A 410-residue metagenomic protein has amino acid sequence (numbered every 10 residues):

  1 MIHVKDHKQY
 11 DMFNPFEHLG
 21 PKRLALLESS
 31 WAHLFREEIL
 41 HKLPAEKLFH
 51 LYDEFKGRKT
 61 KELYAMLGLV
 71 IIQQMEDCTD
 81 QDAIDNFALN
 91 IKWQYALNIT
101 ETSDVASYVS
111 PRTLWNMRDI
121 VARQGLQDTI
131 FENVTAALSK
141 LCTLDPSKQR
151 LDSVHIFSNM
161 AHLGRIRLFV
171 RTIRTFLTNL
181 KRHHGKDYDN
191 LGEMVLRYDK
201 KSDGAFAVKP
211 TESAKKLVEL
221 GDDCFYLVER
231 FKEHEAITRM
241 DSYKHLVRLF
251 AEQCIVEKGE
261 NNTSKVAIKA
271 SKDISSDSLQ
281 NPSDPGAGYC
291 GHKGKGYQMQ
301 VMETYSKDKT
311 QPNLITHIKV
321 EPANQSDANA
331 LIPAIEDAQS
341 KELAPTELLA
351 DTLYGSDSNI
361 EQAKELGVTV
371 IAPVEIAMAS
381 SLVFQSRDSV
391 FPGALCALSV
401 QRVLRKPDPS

Functional and structural regions predicted by a protein language model:
M1-I39: Charged, often Cys/His-bearing segments associated with DNA-binding zinc-finger transcription factors
E28-G68: Basic, short loop/linker segments at the boundary and entry of helix-turn-helix/winged-helix-like folds
R58, D85-A88, S107-E347, T352 (+2 more regions): Polybasic low-complexity intrinsically disordered regions
L67-D77: Alpha-helical support elements that line or immediately flank enzyme active sites and cofactor-binding pockets
K92-T113: Short, positively charged loop/turn segments that connect secondary-structure elements
E361-V390, S410: Helix-centered, glycine/charged polyanion-binding patches within enzymatic domains that contact phosphate-containing
R387, R402-R405: Basic polycationic patches enriched in arginine
P392-R402: Short, low-complexity, charge-dense intrinsically disordered segments
